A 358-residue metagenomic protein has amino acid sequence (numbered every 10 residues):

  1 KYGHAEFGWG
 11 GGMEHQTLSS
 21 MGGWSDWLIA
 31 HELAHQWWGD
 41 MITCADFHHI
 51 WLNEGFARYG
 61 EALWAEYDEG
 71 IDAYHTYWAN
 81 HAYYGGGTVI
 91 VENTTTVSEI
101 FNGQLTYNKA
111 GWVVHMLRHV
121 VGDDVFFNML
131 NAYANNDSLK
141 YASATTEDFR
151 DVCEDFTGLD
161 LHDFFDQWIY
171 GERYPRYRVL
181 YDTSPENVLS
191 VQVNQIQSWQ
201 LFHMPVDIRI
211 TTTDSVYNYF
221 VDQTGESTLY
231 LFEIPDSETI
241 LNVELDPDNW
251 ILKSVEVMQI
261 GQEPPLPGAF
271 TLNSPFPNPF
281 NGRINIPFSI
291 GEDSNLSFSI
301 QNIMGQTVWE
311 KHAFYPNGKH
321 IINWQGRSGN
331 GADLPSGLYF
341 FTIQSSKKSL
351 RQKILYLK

Functional and structural regions predicted by a protein language model:
K1-H49, G60, T96-F101, V243: Juxtacatalytic substrate-recognition/specificity segment
H48-V120, S138-K140: Acidic/His/Gly-enriched intrinsically disordered linker/tail segments that often contain short helix/coil "MoRF-like"
G103-V191: Amphipathic alpha-helical substructures
D155-T157, T183, Q197, I234 (+2 more regions): Non-cytosolic beta-sheet module surface loops
Y177, D182-E244, L296-I300: Beta-strand-rich binding/interaction modules
I251-P265: Short, compositionally biased serine/threonine- and acidic-rich segments at solvent-exposed termini, linkers, or domain
G261-F276, F280-N302, E310-H312, I321-R327 (+1 more regions): Glycine-centered coil/turn sites that cap beta-strands in beta-rich domains
Y315-N323, A332, S336-K358: C-terminal tail/sorting-segment detector
